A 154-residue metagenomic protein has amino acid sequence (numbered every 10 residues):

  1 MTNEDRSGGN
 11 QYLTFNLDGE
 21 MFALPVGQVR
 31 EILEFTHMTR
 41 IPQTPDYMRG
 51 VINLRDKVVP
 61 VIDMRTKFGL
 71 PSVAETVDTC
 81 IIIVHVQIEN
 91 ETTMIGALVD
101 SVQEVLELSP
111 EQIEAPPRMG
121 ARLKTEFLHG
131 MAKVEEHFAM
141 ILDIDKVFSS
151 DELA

Functional and structural regions predicted by a protein language model:
M1-A154: An acidic, low-aromatic, low-complexity terminal/linker signal
